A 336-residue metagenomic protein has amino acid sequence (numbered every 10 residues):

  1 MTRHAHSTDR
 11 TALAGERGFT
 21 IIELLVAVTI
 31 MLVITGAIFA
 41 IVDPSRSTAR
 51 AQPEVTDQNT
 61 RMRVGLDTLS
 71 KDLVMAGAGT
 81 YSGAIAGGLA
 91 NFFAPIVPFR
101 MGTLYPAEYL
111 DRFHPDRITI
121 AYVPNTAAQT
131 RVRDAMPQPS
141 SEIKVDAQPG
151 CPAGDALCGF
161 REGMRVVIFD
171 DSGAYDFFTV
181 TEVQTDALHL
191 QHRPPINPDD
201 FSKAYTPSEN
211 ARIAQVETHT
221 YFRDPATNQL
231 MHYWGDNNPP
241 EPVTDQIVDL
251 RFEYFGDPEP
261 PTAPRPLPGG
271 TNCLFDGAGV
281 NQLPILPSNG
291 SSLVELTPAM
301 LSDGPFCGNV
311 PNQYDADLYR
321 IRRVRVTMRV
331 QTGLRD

Functional and structural regions predicted by a protein language model:
M1-A14: N-terminal secretory signal peptides that target proteins for export/translocation
R3, R17-S70, V74-A76: Aliphatic-rich helix starts adjacent to a transmembrane/signal segment
A12, L32, R212-A214: Short linear sequence motifs
A12-L13, T29, S45, A49-A51 (+5 more regions): Short, well-ordered helical secondary-structure segments
A14-R17, R320-R322: Residue-level preference for short coil/turn positions at secondary-structure junctions
M62-R320, R325-T327, G333-R335: N-terminal pilin/flagellin-like segments and related low-complexity appendage regions
